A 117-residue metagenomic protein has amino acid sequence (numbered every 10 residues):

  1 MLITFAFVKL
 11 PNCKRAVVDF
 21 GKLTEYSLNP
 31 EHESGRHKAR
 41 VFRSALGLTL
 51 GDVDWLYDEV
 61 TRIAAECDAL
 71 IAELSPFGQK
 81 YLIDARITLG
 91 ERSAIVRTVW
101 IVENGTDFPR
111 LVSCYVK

Functional and structural regions predicted by a protein language model:
M1-L82: Compact soluble domain cores
I71-K117: Short, compact, well-ordered microdomains
